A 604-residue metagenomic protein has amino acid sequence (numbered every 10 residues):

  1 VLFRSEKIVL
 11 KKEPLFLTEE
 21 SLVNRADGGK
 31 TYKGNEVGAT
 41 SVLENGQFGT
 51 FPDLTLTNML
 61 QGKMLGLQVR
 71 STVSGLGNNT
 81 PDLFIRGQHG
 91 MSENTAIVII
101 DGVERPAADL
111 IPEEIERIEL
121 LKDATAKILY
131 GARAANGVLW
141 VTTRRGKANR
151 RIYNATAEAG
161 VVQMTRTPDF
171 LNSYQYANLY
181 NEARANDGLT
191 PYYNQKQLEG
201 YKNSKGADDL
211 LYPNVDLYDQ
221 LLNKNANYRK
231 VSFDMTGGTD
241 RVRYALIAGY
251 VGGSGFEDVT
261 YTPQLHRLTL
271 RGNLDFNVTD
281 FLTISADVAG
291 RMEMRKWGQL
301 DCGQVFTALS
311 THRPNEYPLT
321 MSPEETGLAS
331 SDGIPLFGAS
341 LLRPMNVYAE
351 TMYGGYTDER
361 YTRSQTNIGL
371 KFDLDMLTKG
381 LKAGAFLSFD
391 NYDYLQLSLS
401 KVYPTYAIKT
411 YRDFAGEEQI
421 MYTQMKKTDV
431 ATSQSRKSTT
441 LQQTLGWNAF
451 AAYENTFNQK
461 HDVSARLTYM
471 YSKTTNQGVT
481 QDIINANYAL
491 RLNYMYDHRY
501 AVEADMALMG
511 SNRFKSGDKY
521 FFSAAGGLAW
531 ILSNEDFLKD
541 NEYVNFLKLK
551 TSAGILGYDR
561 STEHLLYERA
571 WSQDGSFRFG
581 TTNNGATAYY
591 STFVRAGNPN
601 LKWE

Functional and structural regions predicted by a protein language model:
V1-G253, E257-R271, T283-S285: Short, small/polar-rich motifs associated with maturation and membrane association, primarily at protein termini
D53, A148, Y228, T239-D240 (+6 more regions): Outer-membrane beta-barrel channels and translocator barrels
I100-D101, L121-D123, P213-D219, G253-E257 (+6 more regions): Extracytoplasmic loops and strand-loop junctions of Gram-negative outer membrane beta-barrel proteins
Y153-A157, L246, A286, I368 (+4 more regions): Membrane-embedded beta-strand positions of outer-membrane beta-barrel proteins
M164, D209-G249, G253-Y261, R267-M345 (+7 more regions): Flexible loop and strand-edge segments within Gram-negative outer membrane beta-barrel domains
T165-L198, R291-A339, D393-I420, L547-G580: A surface-exposed, glycine/aromatic-enriched loop/edge motif typical of exported proteins
N223-D240, A248-G249, A289, G338-L399 (+6 more regions): Outer-membrane beta-barrel transmembrane strands
T279, E417, R436-N448, E454-G580 (+1 more regions): Structural signature of Gram-negative outer-membrane beta-barrels, strongest in the C-terminal barrel of TonB-dependent
